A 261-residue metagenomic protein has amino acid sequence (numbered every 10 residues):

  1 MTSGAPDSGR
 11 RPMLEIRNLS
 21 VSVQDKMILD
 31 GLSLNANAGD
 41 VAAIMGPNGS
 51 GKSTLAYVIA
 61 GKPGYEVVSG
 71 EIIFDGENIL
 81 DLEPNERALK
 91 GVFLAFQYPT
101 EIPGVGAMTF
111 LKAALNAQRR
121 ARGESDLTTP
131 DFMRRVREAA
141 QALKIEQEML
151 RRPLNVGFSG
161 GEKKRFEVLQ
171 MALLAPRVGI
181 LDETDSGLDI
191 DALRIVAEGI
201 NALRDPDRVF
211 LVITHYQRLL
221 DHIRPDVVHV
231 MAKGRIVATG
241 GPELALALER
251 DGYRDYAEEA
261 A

Functional and structural regions predicted by a protein language model:
L14, L29-G31: Conserved structural motif at the start of ABC-family nucleotide-binding domains
M45-P47: The feature captures the beta-strand-to-loop junction immediately N-terminal to the Walker
E71-R87, N155: ABC ATPase NBD Q-loop/coupling interface
T100-R177: ABC-family P-loop ATPase nucleotide-binding domains
I180-T184, D191: Walker B catalytic motif
L193-P206: Helical segment within the ABC ATPase nucleotide-binding domain
M231, R235-E258: Conserved beta-strand-loop-alpha-helix hinge in the C-terminal portion of ABC ATPase nucleotide-binding domains
